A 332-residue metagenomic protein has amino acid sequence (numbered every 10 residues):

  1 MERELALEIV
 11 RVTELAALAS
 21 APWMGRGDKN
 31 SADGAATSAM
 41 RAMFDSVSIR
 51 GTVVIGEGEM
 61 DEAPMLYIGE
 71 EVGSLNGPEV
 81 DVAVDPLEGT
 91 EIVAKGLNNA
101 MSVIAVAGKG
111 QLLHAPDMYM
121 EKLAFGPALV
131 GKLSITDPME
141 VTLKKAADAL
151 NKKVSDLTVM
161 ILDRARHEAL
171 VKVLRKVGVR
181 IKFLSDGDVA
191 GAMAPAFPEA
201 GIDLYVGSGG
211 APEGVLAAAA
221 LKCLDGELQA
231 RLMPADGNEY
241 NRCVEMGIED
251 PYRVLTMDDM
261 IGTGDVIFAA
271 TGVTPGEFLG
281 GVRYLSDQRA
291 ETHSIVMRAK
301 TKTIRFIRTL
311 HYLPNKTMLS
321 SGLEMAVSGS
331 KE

Functional and structural regions predicted by a protein language model:
M1-A83, K144, D148, V189-A190 (+3 more regions): N-terminal subdomain of lithium-sensitive/metallo-dependent phosphomonoesterases centered on the IMPase/IPPase/PAP
R3-L7, G27, E91, V130-K132 (+1 more regions): A short glycine/serine-rich beta->alpha loop
E71, L97, V106, A128-V130 (+2 more regions): Short capping/connector residues at structural and topological boundaries
V72-G73, V103-A105, G201-Y205: Short basic, glycine-rich beta-strand/loop surfaces that mediate nucleic-acid
G77-E88, I92-Q111: DPxDG-like acidic metal-binding loop motif
M101-S102, K122, L313-K316: A short local loop/turn or secondary-structure capping micro-motif enriched for an aromatic residue
A107-S134: Flexible glycine-/small-residue-enriched beta->alpha junction loops that bind anionic phosphate/pyrophosphate groups
T136-R289, H293-R298, R308: An extended, acidic
